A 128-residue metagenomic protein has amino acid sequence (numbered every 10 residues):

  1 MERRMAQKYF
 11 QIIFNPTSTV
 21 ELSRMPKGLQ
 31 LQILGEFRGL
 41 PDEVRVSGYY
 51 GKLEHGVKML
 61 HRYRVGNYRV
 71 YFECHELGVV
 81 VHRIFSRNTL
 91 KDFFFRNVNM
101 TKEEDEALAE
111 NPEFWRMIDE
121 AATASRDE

Functional and structural regions predicted by a protein language model:
M1-E36, A107-E128: Arg/Lys-rich, positively charged N-terminal/basic patches that mediate binding to nucleic acids
E2-R3, Q7, Q30, E43 (+4 more regions): Short linear sequence motifs
R4, V65-Y68, E73-E128: Enriched for short, Lys/Arg-rich terminal
I12-V20, R24-E36, G48-G51, V57 (+2 more regions): Polyanion-binding and phosphate-handling cores
G39-R64, M117, S125: A short, surface-exposed loop/turn module that caps and links secondary-structure elements
